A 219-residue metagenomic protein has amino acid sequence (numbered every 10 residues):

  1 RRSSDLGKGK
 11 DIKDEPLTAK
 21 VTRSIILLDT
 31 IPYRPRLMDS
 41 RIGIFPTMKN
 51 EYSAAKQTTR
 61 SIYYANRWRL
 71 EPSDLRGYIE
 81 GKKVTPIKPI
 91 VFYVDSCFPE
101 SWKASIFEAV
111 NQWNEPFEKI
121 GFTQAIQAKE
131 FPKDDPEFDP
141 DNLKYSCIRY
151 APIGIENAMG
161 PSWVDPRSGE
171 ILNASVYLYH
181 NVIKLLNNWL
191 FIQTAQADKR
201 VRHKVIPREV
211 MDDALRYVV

Functional and structural regions predicted by a protein language model:
R1-F98, P116, I120, F131-V218: Auxiliary tRNA-acceptor-end handling modules of aminoacyl-tRNA synthetases
C97-A125: Zn2+-dependent metallopeptidase catalytic core
I106-V110, A214-V219: Extended, hydrophobic alpha-helical segments in both membrane/secreted and soluble proteins
